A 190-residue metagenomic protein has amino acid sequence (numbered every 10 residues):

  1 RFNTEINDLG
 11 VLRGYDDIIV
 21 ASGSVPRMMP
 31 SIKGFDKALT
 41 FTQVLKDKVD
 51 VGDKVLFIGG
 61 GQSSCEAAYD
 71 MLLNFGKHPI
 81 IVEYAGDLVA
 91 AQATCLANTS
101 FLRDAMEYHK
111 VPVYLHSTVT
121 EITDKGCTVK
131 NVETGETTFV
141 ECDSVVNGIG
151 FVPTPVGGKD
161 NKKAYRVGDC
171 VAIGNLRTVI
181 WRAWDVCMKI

Functional and structural regions predicted by a protein language model:
R1-D17, A21-K37, F41-A93, E133-S144 (+1 more regions): Rossmann-like dinucleotide/flavin-binding elements
R1-D8, E107-V119: A conserved beta-strand/loop element that lines the FAD pocket in flavoprotein oxidoreductases
N74-F75, D104-H109: Short helix-loop-beta junction
L102-R103, V145: Acidic, Ser/Thr-rich peripheral helices and adjacent loops at domain boundaries
D124-G126, T137: A generic structural signal for beta-strand entry/edge sites
C127-N131: SH3/SH3-like beta-barrel fold
